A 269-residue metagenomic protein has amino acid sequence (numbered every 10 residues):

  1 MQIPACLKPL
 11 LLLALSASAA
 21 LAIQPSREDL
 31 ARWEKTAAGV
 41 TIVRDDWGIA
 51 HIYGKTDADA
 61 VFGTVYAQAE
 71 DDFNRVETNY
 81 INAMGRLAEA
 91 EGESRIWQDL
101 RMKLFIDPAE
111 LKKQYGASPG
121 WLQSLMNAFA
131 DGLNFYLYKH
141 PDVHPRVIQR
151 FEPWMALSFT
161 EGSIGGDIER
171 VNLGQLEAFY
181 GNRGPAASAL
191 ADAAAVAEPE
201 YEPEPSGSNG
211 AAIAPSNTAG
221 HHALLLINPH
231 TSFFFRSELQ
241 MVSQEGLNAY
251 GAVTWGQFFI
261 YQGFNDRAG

Functional and structural regions predicted by a protein language model:
M1-A5: N-terminal secretory signal peptides that target proteins for export/translocation
K8-S18: Bacterial N-terminal signal peptides
I23-S237, Q244-G246, G251-F259, F264: Substrate-recognition/specificity elements adjacent to catalytic centers across diverse enzyme folds
